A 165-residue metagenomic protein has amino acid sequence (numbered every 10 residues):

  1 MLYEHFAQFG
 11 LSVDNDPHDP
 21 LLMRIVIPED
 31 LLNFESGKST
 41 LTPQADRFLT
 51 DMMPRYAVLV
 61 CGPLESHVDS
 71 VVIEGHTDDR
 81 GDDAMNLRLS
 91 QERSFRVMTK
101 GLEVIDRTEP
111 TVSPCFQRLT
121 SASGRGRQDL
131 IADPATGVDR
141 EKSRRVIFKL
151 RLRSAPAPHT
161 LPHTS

Functional and structural regions predicted by a protein language model:
E4-F6, G10-D14, G37-V72, L102-D106 (+2 more regions): Periplasmic peptidoglycan-binding/anchoring modules of Gram-negative envelope and division proteins
F6, P17-M52, D79-A84: Short, solvent-exposed beta-strand/turn patches at coil↔beta or beta↔helix junctions that act as interaction loops
F9, L21-M23, I27-D30, G37 (+3 more regions): Envelope-exposed proteins and targeting segments
G10-D19, A122: Long, charged, glycine-rich C-terminal linkers/tails
D14, M23, G137-V138: Beta-strand elements of modular eukaryotic interaction domains
P17-D19, E65, R140-K142: Solvent-exposed loop and beta-edge segments used for protein-protein assembly and interaction
V72-H159: Periplasmic OmpA-like peptidoglycan-binding domain that tethers envelope proteins to the cell wall
